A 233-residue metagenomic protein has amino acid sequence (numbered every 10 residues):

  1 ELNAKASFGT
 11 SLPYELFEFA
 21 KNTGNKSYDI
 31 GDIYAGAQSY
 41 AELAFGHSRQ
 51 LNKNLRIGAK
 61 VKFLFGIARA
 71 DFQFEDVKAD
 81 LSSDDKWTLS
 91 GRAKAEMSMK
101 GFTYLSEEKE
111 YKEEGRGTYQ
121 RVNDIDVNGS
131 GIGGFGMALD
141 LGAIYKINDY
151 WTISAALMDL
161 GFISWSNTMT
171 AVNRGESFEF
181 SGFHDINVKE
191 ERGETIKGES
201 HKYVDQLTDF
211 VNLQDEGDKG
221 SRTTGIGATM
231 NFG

Functional and structural regions predicted by a protein language model:
E1-A6: N-terminal accessory alpha/beta regions
S7, S11-G233: Outer-membrane beta-barrel porins/channels
